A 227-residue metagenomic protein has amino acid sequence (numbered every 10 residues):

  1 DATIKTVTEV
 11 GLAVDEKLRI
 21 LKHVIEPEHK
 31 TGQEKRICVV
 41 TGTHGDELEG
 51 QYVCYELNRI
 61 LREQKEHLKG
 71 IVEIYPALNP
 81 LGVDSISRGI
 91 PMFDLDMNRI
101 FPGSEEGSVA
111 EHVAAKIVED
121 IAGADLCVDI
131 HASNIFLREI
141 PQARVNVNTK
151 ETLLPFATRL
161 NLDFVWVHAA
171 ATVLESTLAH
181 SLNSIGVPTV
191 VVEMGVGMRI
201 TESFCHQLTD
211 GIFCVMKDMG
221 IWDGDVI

Functional and structural regions predicted by a protein language model:
D1-I227: Structured catalytic-domain cores with a bias toward divalent-metal coordination
